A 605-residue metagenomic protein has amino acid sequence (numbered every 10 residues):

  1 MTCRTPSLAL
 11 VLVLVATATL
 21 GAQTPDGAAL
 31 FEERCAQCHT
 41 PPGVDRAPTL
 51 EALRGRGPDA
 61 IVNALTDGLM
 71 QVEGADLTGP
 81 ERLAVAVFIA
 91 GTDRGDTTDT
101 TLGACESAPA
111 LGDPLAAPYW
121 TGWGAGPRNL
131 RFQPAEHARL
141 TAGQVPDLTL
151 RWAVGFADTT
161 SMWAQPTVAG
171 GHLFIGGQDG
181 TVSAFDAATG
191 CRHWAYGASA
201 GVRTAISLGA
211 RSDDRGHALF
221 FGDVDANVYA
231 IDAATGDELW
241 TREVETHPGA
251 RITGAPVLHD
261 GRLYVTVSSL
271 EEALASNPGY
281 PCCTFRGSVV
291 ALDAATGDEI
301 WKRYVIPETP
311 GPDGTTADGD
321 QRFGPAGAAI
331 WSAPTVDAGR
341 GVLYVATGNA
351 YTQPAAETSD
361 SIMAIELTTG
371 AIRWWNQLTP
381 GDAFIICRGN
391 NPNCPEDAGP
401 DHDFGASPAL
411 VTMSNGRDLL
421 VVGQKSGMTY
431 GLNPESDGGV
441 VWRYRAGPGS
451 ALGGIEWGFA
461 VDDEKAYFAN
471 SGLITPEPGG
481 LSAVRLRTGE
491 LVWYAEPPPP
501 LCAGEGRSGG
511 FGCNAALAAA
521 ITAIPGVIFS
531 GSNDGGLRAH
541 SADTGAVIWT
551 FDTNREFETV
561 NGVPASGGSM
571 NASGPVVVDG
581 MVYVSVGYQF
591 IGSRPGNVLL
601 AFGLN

Functional and structural regions predicted by a protein language model:
M1-R4: N-terminal secretory signal peptides that target proteins for export/translocation
S7-T19: Bacterial N-terminal signal peptides
Q23, P134-V168, L173-F174, Y196: Asp/Glu-centered strand-loop micro-motifs enriched in Gly/Pro and often flanked by an aromatic residue
Q23-P41: Sequence/structural segment immediately N-terminal to covalent heme-attachment motifs in c-type and related
Q37, A47-D93, V342: Extracytoplasmic electron-transfer domains, predominantly the class I c-type cytochrome c fold
R46-A47, P127-P134, D158-A164, S183: Short, solvent-exposed loop/turn elements at domain surfaces
L102-R151, V305, T309-P310: Blade/loop signatures of beta-propeller domains
A142-A157, V182-V202, L208-G216, F220-A250 (+7 more regions): Extracytoplasmic/lumenal domain signature
